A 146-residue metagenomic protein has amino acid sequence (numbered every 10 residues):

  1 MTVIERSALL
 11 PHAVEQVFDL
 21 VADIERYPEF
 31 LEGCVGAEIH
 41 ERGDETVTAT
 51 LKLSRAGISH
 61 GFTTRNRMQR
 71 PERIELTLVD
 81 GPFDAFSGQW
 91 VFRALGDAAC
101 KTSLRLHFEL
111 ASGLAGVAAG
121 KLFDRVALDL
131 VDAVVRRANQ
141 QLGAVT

Functional and structural regions predicted by a protein language model:
M1-D44, A144: Hydrophobic ligand-binding cavity/cleft-lining segments
V3-E5, S59-T63, A85-G88: Short, surface-exposed coil-to-beta transition loops
L10-V14, L53-G57, M68-R70, P82 (+2 more regions): Beta-strand elements of well-folded, non-transmembrane domains
V14, H40-E45, R67-P71, V91-K101: A short, structured loop/turn motif at beta-sheet edges
V17-V21, Y27, A49, L76 (+3 more regions): Hydrophobic pocket/interface hotspot
E25, F123, A127, V131 (+1 more regions): Short amphipathic alpha-helical signal-transduction/dimerization elements
E38-V79, A133, R137, V145: Glycine-rich portal/gate segments that line the openings of hydrophobic small-molecule binding cavities
L78-L128: Beta-strand/loop substructures that line and gate deep hydrophobic ligand-binding cavities in soluble
